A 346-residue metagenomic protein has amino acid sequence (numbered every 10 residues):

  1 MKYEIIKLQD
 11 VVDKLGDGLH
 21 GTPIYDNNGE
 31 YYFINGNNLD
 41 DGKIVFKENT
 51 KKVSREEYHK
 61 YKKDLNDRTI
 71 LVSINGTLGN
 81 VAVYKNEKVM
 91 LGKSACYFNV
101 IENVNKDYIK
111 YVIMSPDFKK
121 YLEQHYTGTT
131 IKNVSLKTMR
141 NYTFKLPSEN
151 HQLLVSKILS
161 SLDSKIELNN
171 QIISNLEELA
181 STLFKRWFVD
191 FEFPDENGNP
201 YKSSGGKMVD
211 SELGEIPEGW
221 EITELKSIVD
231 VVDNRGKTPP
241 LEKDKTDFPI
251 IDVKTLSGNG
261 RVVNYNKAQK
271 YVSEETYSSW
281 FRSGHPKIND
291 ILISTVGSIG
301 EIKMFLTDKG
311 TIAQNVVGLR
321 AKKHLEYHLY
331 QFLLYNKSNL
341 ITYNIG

Functional and structural regions predicted by a protein language model:
M1-G18, N141, K145-L183, S203-G236: Non-catalytic DNA-recognition/assembly elements of restriction-modification systems
M1-I6, C96-K106, K137-S156, S160-D163 (+2 more regions): Proline-centric
I5-I24, N37-D67, K207-D210, K226-K243 (+1 more regions): Sequence-specific dsDNA recognition surfaces
N35-G36, N49, R55-P116, D252 (+2 more regions): A short beta-sheet element
S115-F144, Y335-G346: Specificity-determining recognition surfaces
